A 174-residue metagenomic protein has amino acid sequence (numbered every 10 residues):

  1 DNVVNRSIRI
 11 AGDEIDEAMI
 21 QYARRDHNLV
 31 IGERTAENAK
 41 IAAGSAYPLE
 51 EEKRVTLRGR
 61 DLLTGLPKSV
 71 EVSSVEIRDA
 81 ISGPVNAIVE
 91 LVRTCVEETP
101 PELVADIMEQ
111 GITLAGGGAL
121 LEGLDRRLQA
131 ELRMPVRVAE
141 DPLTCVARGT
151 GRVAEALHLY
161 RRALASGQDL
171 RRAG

Functional and structural regions predicted by a protein language model:
D1-S82: Phosphate-binding glycine-rich/basic clefts of nucleotide- and phosphate-handling proteins, predominantly
D1-V3, A105-Q110, L132-P135: Short, surface-exposed connector motifs at secondary-structure boundaries
M19, V92, L114, T150: Residue-level signature of catalytic and energy-coupling elements of molecular machines, predominantly ATP/GTP-dependent
L29-E33, V96-V104, Y160-L164: Active-site phosphate-binding and catalytic loops of NTP-dependent enzymes
G32, A36, E51, R152-G174: Acidic, glycine/GT-rich loop-and beta-edge segments that sit at the periphery of enzyme/chaperone cores
P48, A105-L128: Glycine-rich phosphate-binding loops at beta-strand->alpha-helix junctions
A80-I107, V153-A156: Phosphate/ATP-binding catalytic cores across multiple sugar-kinase/actin-like superfamilies, primarily ASKHA
R126-R152, Y160, G167: Conserved phosphate-binding/catalytic loops in two-lobed NTP-binding clefts
